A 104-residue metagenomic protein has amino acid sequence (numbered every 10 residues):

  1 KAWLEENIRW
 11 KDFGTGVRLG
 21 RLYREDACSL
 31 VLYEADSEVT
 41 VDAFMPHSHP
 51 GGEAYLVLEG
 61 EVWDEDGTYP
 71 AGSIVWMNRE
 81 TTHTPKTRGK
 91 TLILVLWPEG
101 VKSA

Functional and structural regions predicted by a protein language model:
K1-S29: A short, N-terminal "cap"/entry segment at the start of jelly-roll beta-barrel domains of the cupin/DSBH fold
L19-R21, L30-E34, A54, I74-W76: Conserved hydrophobic/aromatic beta-strand scaffold that supports enzyme active sites
R21, L32-Y33, D42-H49, E65-G67 (+1 more regions): Short histidine-centered beta-strand/loop micro-motifs that create catalytic or ligand/metal-coordination sites
A27-S29, D36-V41, G100-V101: Short, charged/polar surface micro-motifs in flexible loops or helix N-caps
V39-D64, A71: Glycine- and acidic-residue-biased ligand/ion/polar-headgroup-sensing regions
T68, R79-A104: Ligand-binding loop in jelly-roll beta-barrel domains
S73-I74, T82: Residue-level marker of beta-strand positions
